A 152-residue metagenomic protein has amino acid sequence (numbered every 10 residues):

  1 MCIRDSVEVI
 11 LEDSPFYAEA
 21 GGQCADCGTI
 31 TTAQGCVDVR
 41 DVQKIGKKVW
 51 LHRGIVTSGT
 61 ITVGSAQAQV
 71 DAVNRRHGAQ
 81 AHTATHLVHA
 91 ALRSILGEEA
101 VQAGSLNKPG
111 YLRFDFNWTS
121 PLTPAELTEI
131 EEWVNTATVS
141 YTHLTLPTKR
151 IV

Functional and structural regions predicted by a protein language model:
R4-L146, R150: A glycine- and charged-residue-rich anion-binding loop/surface
